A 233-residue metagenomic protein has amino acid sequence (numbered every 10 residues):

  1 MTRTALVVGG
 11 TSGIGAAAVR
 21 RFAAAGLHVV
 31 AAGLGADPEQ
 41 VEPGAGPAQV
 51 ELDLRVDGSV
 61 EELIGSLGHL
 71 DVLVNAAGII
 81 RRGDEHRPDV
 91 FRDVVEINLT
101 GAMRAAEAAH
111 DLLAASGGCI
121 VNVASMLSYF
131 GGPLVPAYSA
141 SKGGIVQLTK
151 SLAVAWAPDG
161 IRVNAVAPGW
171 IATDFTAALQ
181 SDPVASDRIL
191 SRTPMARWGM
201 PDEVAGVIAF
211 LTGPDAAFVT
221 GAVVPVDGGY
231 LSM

Functional and structural regions predicted by a protein language model:
T11-S12: Conserved glycine-rich cofactor-binding loop
A76-R81, G229: Conserved NAD(P)H cofactor-binding loop of Rossmann-fold oxidoreductase domains
R82-V95, I189: Substrate-binding pocket helix/loop in short-chain dehydrogenase/reductase
A106, S141, T149: Active-site helix of classical SDR
S125: Residue(s) in the substrate-gating loop at a strand-loop-helix junction that position the organic substrate next
F130, A209, T220-M233: Short C-terminal tail/terminal secondary-structure segment of NAD(P)H-dependent dehydrogenase/reductase domains
A157, R162, V219-G221: Short, small/polar-rich loop/turn modules that mediate ligand/substrate recognition or access, typified
